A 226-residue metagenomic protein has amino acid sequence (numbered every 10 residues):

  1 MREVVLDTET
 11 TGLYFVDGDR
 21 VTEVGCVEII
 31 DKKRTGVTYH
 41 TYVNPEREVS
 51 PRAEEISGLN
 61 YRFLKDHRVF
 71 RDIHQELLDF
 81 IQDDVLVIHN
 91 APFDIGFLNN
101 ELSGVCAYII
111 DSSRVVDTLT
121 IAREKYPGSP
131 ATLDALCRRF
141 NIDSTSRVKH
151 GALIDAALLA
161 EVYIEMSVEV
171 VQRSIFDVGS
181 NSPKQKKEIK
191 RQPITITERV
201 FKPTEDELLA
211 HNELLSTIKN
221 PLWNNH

Functional and structural regions predicted by a protein language model:
M1-S113, R123-Y126, A135-K149: Conserved non-catalytic scaffold segment of RNase H-like nuclease domains
H74, P130-L133, L208-H211: Alpha-helix initiation and N-capping motif
V85-I88, F97, E101, T132-R191: Acidic, Mg2+-coordinating catalytic module of metal-dependent nucleases/exonucleases that use a two-metal-ion mechanism
V116-L119: Short, conserved phosphate-binding/catalytic loop or strand-edge motifs used in phosphoryl-/nucleotidyl-transfer
G128-S129, T204: A general structural motif
E165-H226: Acidic two-metal-ion nuclease catalytic site recognized across multiple nuclease folds, prominently DnaQ/RNase D-T
